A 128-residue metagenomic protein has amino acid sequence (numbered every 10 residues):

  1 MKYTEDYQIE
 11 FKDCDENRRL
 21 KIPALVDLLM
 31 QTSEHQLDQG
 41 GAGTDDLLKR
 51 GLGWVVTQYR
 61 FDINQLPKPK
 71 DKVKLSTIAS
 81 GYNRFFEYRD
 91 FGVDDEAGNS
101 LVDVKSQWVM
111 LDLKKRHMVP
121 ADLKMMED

Functional and structural regions predicted by a protein language model:
M1-S76, S80-D128: Terminal targeting signals and extreme-terminal segments of soluble enzymes
